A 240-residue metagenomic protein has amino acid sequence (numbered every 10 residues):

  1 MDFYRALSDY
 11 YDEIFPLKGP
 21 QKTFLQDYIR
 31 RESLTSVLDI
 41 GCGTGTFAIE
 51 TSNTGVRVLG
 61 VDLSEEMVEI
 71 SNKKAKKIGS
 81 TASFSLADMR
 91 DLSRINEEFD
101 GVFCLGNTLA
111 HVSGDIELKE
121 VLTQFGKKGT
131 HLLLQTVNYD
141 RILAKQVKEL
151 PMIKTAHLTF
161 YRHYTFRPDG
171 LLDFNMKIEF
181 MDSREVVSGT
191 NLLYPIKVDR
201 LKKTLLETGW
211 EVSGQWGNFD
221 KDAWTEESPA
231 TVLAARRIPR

Functional and structural regions predicted by a protein language model:
M1-E32: Conserved class I S-adenosyl-L-methionine
L34-G43: Conserved class I S-adenosyl-L-methionine
G45-D91: Class I SAM-dependent methyltransferase SAM/SAH-binding core
D91-E97: Short conserved loop adjoining the S-adenosyl-L-methionine
D100-I116: A short SAM/SAH-binding and catalytic strip from SAM-dependent methyltransferases
E117-H131: A short glycine-rich, Lys/Arg-flanked "PGG" loop and its adjoining helix->strand segment in the class I
L133-T204: SAM-dependent methyltransferase
R200-R240: C-terminal lobe and adjacent flexible extensions of AdoMet/dcAdoMet transferase-like proteins
